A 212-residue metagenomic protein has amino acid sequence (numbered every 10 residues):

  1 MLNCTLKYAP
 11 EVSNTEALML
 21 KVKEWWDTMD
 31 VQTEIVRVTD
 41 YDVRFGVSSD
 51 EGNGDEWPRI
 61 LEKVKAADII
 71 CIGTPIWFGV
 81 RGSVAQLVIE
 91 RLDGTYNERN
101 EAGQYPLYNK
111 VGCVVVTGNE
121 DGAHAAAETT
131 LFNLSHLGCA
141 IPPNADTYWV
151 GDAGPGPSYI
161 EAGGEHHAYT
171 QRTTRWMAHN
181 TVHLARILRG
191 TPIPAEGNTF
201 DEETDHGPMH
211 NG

Functional and structural regions predicted by a protein language model:
M1-A102, G164-G212: N-terminal beta1-alpha1-beta2 submodule of the flavodoxin-like/Rossmannoid cofactor-binding fold
M1-N3, G151-G164: A short small-residue
D27-T28, G52, Q104, F132 (+2 more regions): Short, charged/polar low-complexity linear motifs in solvent-exposed/disordered segments
E101-G154, R172: Short, glycine-/small-residue-rich phosphate/pyrophosphate-handling segment
